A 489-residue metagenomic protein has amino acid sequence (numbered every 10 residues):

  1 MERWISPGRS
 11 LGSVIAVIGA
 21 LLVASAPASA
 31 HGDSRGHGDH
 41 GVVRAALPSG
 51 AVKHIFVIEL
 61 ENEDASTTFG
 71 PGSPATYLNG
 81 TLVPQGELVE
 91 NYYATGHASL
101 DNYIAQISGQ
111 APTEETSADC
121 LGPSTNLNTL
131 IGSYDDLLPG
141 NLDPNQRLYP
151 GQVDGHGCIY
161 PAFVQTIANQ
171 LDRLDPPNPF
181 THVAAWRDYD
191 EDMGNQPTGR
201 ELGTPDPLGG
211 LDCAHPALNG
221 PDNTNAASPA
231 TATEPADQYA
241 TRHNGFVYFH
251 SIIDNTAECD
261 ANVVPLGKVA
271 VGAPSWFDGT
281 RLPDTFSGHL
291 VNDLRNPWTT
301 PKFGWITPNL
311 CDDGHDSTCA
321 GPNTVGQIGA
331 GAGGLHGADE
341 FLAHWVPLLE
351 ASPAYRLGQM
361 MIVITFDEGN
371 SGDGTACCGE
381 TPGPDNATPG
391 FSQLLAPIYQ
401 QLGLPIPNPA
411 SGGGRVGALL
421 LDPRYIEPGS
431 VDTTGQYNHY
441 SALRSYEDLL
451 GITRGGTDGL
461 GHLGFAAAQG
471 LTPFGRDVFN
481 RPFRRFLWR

Functional and structural regions predicted by a protein language model:
E2-H31: Secretory targeting and sorting signals
A30-R489: N-terminal pro-sequences and low-complexity stem/linker regions of secreted or lumenal proteins
